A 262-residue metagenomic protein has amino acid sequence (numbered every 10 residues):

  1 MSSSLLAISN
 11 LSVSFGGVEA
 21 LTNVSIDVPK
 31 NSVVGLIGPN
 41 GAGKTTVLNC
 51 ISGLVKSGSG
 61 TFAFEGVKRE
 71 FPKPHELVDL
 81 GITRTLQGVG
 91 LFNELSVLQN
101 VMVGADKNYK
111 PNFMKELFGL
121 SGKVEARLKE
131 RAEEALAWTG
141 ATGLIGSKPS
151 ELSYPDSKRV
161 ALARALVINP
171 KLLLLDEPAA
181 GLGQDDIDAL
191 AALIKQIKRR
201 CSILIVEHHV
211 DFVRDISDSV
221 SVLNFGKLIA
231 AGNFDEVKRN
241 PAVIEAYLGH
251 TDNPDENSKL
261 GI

Functional and structural regions predicted by a protein language model:
L6-I8, L21: Conserved structural motif at the start of ABC-family nucleotide-binding domains
I37-P39: The feature captures the beta-strand-to-loop junction immediately N-terminal to the Walker
S52: Helix-to-loop junction immediately C-terminal to a conserved catalytic motif
G60-R69, L80: Conserved ABC transporter NBD signature motif
E70-F71, A135-Y154: Conserved ABC nucleotide-binding domain
N169: Conserved catalytic motifs of ABC-family nucleotide-binding domains
L173-E177: Catalytic Walker B motif of ABC-type/P-loop ATPase nucleotide-binding domains
